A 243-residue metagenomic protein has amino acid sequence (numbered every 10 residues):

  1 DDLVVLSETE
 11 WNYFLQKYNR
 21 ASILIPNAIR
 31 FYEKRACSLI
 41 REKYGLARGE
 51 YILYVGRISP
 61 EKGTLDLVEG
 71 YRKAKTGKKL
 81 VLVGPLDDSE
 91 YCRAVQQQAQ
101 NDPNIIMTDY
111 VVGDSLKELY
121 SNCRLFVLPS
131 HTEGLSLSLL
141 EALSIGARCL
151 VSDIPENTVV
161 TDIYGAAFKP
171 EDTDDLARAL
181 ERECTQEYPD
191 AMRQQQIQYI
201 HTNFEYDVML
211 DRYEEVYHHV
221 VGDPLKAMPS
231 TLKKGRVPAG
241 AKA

Functional and structural regions predicted by a protein language model:
D1-A36, L46-A47: Donor nucleotide-sugar binding/catalytic pocket of nucleotide-sugar-dependent glycosyltransferases
E50, Y54, S59-K73, E90: A conserved mid-protein helix/loop that constitutes part of the nucleotide-sugar donor-binding site
G84, C92-D114: Nucleotide-activated donor-binding/catalytic signature segment of Leloir-type glycosyltransferases, i.e., the conserved
Y110-V111, E118-C123: Short alpha-helical donor nucleotide-sugar binding micro-motif in glycosyltransferases
H131: Aromatic "clamp/platform" in nucleotide-sugar-dependent glycosyltransferases that forms part of the donor/acceptor
R148-V151: Short hydrophobic beta-strand element within catalytic cores of glycosyltransferases and related nucleotide-activated
A166-D174, R182-E187: Conserved acidic donor-binding segment of nucleotide-sugar-dependent glycosyltransferases
D190-N203, E215: A short, well-ordered alpha-helix in the C-terminal region of glycosyltransferases
